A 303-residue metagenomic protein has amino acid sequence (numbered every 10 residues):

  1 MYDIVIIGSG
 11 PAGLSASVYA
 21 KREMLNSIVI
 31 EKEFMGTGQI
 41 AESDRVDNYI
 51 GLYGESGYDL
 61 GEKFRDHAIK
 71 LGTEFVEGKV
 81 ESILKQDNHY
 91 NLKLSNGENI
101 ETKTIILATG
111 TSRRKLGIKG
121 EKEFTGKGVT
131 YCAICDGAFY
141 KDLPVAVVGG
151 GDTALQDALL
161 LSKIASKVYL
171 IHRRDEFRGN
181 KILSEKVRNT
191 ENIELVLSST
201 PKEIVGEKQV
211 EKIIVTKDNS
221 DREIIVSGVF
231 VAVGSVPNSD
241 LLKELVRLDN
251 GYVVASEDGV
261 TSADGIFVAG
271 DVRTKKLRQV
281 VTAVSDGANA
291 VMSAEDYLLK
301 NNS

Functional and structural regions predicted by a protein language model:
D3-I28, A158, S162: N-terminal Rossmann-like FAD-binding beta1-loop-alpha1 element of flavoenzymes
V5, R22-E42, Y169-R178: Glycine-rich FAD pyrophosphate-binding loop
S17, L159, K163-L170, A283-S303: Internal hydrophobic alpha-helix adjacent to the cofactor/substrate pocket in enzyme cavities
R22, E33, K141-I164: Rossmann-like NAD(P)H-binding beta-loop-alpha module
F34-S56, N180-E185: Conserved N-terminal glycine-rich FAD pyrophosphate-binding loop of Rossmann-like flavoproteins
A68-L94, N99-T102, K163-E257, L298-S303: A Rossmann-like FAD-binding core segment of flavoenzymes
G117, E123-F139, A232-T282, D286-D296: FAD-site-proximal beta/loop scaffold in flavoenzymes
